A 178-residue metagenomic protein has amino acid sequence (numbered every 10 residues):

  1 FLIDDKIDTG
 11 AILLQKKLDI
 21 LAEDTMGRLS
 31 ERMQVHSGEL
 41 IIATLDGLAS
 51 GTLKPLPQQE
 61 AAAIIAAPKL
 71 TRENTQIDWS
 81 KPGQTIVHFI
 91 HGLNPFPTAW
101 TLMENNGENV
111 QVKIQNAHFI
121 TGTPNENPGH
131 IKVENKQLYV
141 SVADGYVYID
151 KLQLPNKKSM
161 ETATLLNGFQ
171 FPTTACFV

Functional and structural regions predicted by a protein language model:
F1-A66, T71-E73: Donor/substrate-binding cores of folate-linked one-carbon enzymes
A61-V178: Internal anion-binding site segments
